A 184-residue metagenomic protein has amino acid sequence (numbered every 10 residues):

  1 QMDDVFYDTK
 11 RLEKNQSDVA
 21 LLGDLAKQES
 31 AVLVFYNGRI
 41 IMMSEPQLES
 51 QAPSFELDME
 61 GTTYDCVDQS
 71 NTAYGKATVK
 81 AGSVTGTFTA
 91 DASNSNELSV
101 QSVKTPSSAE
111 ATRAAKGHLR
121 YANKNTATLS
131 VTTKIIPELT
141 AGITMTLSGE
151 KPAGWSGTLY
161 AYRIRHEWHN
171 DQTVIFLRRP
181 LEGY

Functional and structural regions predicted by a protein language model:
Q1-D24, T133: Short acidic/polar beta-strand-loop edge motifs in secreted extracellular and Gram-negative envelope-associated
D4-V5, T158, D171: Enriched - but not universal
G23, K27, V32-E167: Acidic, small/polar-enriched beta strand-loop surface segments
E167-R179: Short, solvent-exposed secondary-structure boundary/capping segments
G183-Y184: Gram-negative outer-membrane assembly/targeting C-terminal domains
